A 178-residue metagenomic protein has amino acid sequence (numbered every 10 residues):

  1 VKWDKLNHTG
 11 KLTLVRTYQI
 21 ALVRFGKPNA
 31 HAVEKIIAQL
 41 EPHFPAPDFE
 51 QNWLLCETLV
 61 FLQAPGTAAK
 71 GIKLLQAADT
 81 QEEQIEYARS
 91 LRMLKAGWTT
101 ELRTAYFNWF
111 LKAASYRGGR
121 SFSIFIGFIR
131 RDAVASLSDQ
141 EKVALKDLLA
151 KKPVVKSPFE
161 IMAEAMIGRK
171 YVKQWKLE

Functional and structural regions predicted by a protein language model:
V1-E178: Long, ordered, helix-rich scaffold segments
